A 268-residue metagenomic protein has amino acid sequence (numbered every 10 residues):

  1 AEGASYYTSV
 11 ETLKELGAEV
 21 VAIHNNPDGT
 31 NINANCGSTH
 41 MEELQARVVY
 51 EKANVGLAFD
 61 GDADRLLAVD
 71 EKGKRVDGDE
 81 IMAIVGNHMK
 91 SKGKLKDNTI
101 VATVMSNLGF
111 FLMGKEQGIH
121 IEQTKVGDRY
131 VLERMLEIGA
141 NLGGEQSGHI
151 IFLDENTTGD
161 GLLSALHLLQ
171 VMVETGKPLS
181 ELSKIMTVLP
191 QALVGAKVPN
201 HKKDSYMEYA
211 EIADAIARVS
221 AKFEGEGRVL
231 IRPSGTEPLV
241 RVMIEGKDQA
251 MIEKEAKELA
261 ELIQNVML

Functional and structural regions predicted by a protein language model:
A1-T175, L182, V188, V194: Phosphate-binding chemistry for phosphorylated carbohydrates and sugar-nucleotides
T175-L268: Catalytic-core signal marking the mid-to-C-terminal active-site face
